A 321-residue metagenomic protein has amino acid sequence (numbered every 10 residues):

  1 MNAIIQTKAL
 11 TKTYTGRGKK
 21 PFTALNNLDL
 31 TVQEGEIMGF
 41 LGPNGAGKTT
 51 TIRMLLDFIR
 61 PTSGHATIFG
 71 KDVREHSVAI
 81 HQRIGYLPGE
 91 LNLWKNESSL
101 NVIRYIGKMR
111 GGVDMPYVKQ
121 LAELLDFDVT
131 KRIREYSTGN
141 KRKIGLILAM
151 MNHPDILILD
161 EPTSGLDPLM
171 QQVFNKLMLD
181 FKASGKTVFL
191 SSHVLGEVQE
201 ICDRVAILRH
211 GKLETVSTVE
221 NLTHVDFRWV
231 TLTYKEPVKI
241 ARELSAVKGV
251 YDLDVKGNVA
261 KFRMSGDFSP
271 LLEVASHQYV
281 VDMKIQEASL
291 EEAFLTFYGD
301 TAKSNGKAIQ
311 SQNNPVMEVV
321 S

Functional and structural regions predicted by a protein language model:
M1-T13, D300-S321: ABC-family P-loop ATPase nucleotide-binding domain
N2-R209, L213-T215: ABC transporter nucleotide-binding domains
K20-F22, L222-H224, G299: A generic structural micro-feature
H81, I103, K119, Q172 (+4 more regions): Generic structural signal for individual residues within well-ordered alpha-helical segments across diverse proteins
S99, V219, E287-L290: Structural motif detector for alpha-helix initiation sites
G107-K108, A122-F127, L222-T223, S245-V247 (+1 more regions): Alpha-helix C-terminal capping segments
F174-R263: ABC transporter nucleotide-binding domain
R228-S304: Short, charged/small-residue-rich alpha-helical element at the C-terminal edge of ABC transporter nucleotide-binding
